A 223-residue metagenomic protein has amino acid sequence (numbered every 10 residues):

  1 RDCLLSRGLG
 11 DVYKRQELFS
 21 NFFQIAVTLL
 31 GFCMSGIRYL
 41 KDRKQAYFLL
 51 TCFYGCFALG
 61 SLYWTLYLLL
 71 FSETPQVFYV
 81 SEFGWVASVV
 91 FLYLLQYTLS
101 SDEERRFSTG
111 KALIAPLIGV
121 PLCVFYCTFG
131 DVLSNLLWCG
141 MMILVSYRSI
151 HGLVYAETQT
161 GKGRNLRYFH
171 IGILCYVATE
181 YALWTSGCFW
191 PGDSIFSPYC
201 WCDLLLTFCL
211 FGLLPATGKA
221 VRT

Functional and structural regions predicted by a protein language model:
R1-Y13: Single conserved hydrophobic/aromatic residue that forms the stacking wall/gate of nucleotide- or nucleobase-binding
R15-L18, R38-F48, S72-Y79, F129-V132 (+2 more regions): Juxtamembrane loop-transmembrane helix junctions in multi-pass integral membrane proteins, especially the extracellular
E17-V27, V120-Y155, F196-C202: Extracellular-loop-to-transmembrane junctions of the mid-late helices
F23-S35, A46-L70, S81-V89, V120-P121 (+2 more regions): Hydrophobic alpha-helical transmembrane segments of multi-pass membrane proteins
L29-I37, Y93-T98, C123-T128, M141-R167 (+1 more regions): Alpha-helical transmembrane segments in multipass membrane proteins, preferentially the mid-helix core
G31-D42, W64-A112, I150-L153, L214-V221: Internal transmembrane alpha-helix with an interfacial aromatic "cap," most often the third helix
K41-Y54, E104-I114, T160-G172, R222-T223: Membrane-interfacial loop-to-transmembrane alpha-helix junctions, especially the N-terminal start
Y147-T223: C-terminal transmembrane-bundle signature of multipass membrane proteins, characterized by strong activation on
